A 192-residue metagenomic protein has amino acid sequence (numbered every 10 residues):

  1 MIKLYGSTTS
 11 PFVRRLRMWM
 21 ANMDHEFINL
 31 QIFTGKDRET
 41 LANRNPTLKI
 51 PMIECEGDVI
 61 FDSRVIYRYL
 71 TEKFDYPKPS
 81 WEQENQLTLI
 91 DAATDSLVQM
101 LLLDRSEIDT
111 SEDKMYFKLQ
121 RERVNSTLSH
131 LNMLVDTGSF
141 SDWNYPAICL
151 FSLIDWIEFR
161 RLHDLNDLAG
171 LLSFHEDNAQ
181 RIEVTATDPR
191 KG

Functional and structural regions predicted by a protein language model:
M1-I2, G192: Short, Lys/Arg-enriched, disordered terminal segments
I2-L4, L162, A186: Short, contiguous strand/loop micro-motifs
I2-M115: GST-like domain detector, emphasizing the conserved glutathione-binding G-site in the N-terminal thioredoxin-like
Y67, T71, E84, L128 (+2 more regions): Non-transmembrane alpha-helical segments in soluble domains of secreted/periplasmic/extracellular proteins
T71, D75, E158, L162 (+2 more regions): Hydrophobic/aromatic-lined pockets within catalytic cores
D75, D95, D136, E183-V184: Generic structural signal for secondary-structure transition and capping sites
T94-E176: GST-like fold's C-terminal all-alpha helical module
N166-G192: Charged phosphate-binding loop/patch that engages nucleotide di/tri-phosphates or the phosphate backbone of nucleic
